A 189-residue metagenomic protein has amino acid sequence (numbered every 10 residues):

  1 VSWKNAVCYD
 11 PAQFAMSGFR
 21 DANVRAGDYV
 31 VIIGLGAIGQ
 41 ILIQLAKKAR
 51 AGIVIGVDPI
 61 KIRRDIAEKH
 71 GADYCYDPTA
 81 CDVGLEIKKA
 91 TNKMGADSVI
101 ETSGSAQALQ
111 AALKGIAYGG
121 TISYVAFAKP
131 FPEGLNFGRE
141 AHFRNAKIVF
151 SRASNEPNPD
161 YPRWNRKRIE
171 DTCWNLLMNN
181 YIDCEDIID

Functional and structural regions predicted by a protein language model:
V1, T79, A126, R152 (+1 more regions): Residues at the C-termini of beta-strands that transition into short coil/loop
S2-C81, L85: Mid-domain Rossmann-like dinucleotide-binding core that forms the NAD(H)/NADP(H) cofactor-binding site
A12-A15, G84, A96, L109 (+1 more regions): A general structural signal for well-ordered alpha-helical segments in protein cores
A22-V24, D65, K69-V149: Glycine-rich cofactor phosphate-binding loops and adjacent beta1-alpha1 units of small-molecule cofactor enzyme domains
A37, K129, N155: Short, glycine/serine-rich, charged loops/turns that create anion-binding and catalytic segments at active sites
A51-G52, G95, I182-D186: A local structural motif
V54-G56, Y124, S151: Short beta-strand "acidic-cap" motif of Rossmann-like dinucleotide-binding folds
L85-K89, L135-I188: C-terminal substrate-binding/catalytic core of Rossmann-like NAD(P)-dependent dehydrogenases/reductases
